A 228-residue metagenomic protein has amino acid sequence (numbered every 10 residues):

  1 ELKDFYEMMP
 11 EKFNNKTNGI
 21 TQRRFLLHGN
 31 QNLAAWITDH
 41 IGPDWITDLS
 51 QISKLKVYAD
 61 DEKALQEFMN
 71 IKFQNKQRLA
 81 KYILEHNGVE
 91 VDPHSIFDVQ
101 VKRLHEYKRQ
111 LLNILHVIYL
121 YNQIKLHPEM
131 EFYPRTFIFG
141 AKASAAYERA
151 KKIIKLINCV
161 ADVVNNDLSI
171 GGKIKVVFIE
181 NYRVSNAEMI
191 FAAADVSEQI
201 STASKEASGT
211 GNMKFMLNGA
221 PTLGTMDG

Functional and structural regions predicted by a protein language model:
E1-G228: Catalytic cores of carbohydrate-active enzymes across secretory and cytosolic contexts
